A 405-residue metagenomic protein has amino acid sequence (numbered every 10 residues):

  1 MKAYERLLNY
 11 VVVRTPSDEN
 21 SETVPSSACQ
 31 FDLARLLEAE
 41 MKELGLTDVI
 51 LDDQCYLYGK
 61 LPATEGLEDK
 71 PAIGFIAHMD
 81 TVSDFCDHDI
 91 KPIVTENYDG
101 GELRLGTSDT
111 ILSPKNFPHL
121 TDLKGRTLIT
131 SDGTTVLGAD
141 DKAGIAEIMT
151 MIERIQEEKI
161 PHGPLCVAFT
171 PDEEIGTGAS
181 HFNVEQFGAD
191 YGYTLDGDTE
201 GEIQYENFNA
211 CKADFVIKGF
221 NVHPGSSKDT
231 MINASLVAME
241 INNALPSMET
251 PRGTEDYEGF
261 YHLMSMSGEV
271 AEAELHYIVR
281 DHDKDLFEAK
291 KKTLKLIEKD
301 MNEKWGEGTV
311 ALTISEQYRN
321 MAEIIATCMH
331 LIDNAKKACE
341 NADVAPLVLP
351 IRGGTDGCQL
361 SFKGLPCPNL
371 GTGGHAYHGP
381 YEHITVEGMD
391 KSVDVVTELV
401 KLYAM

Functional and structural regions predicted by a protein language model:
K2-A28, T130, Y318, H378-G379: N-terminal capping segment at the start of a domain
E22-K70, G74-I76, D80, K91: A non-catalytic alpha/beta surface segment that caps or lines the substrate-entry region of metallo-dependent hydrolase
L67-P161, A189: Active-site metal-coordination/substrate-binding segment of hydrolases, especially metallo-dependent peptidases
E68-D69, H223, K284-A289: Short, conserved charged micro-motifs
T121-F208, M248-G268, E272-H282, E288 (+1 more regions): Acidic/histidine-rich catalytic neighborhood of metal-dependent amide-processing enzymes
T121-T135, K218-V222, A342, G374-H378: Glycine/charged-rich beta-loop-alpha catalytic/anionic-binding loops adjacent to active sites
T194-S227, M231-V237: Phosphate/diphosphate-binding glycine-rich loops and adjacent basic-rich segments that engage nucleotide
S235-M405: Metal-dependent amide/peptide-bond hydrolase catalytic core, centered on the "pita-bread" metallohydrolase fold
